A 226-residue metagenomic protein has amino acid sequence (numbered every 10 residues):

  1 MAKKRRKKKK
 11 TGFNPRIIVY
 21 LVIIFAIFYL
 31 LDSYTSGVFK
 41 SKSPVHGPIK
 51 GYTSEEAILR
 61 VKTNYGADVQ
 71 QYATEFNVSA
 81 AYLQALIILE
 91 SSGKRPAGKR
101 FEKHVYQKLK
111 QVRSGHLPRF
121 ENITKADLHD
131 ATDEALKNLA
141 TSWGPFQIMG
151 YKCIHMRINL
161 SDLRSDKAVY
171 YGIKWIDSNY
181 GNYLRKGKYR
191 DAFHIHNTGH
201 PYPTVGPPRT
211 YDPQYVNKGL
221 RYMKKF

Functional and structural regions predicted by a protein language model:
M1-N14: N-terminal Lys/Arg-rich, disordered targeting/topogenic segments
K9-T11, L21, V45: Intrinsically disordered, low-complexity segments enriched in polar/charged small residues
F13, V19, V38-S41: Membrane- and interface-active hydrophobic/amphipathic segments that mediate membrane binding, fusion, translocation
R16-S33: Hydrophobic membrane-insertion alpha-helices, especially the h-region of bacterial N-terminal signal peptides
T35-F226: Catalytic glycan-binding domains that act on GlcNAc-containing polysaccharides
